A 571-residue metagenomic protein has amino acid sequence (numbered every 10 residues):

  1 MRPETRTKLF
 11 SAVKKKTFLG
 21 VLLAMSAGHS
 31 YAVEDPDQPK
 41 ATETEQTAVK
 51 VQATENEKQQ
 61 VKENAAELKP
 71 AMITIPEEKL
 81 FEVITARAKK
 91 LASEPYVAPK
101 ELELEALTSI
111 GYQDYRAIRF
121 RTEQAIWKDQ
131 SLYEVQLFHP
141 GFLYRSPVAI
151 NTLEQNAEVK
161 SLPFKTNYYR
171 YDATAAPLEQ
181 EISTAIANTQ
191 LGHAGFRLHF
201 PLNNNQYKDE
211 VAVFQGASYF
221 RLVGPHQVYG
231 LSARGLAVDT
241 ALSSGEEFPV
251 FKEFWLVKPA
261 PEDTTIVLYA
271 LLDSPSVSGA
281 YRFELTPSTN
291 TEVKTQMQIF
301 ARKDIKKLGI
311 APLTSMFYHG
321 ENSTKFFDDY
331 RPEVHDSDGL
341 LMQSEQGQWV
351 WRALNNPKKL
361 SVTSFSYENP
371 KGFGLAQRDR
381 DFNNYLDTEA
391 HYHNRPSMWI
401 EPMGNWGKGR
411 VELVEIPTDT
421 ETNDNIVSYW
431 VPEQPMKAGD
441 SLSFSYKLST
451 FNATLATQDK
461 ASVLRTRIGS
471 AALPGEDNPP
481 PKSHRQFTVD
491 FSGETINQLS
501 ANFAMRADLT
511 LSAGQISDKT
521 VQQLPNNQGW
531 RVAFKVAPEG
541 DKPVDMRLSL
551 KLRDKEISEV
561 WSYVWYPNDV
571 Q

Functional and structural regions predicted by a protein language model:
R2-Y31: Gram-negative bacterial Sec-dependent N-terminal signal peptides
V33-E63: N-terminal propeptides/low-complexity segments immediately following signal peptides in secreted or periplasmic proteins
K50, V61-Y112, I118-R121, F138 (+1 more regions): Terminal accessory/anchoring regions of large secretory-pathway or extracellular enzymes
M72-I75, F81-T85, K89-L242: Solvent-exposed N-terminal domain segments of exported/luminal and surface proteins
Q113, T189, A212-S218, L222-Q227 (+2 more regions): A contiguous, surface-exposed recognition patch within enzymatic or periplasmic domains that forms
G230-S288, G404-E415, D419, N423: Extended, loop-rich substrate-binding clefts of extracytoplasmic carbohydrate-active enzymes
A270, F283, V293-A301, R485-G493 (+1 more regions): Short, well-ordered beta-strand segments enriched in hydrophobic/aromatic residues
R282-R331: Acidic (Asp/Glu-rich), glycine- and aromatic
